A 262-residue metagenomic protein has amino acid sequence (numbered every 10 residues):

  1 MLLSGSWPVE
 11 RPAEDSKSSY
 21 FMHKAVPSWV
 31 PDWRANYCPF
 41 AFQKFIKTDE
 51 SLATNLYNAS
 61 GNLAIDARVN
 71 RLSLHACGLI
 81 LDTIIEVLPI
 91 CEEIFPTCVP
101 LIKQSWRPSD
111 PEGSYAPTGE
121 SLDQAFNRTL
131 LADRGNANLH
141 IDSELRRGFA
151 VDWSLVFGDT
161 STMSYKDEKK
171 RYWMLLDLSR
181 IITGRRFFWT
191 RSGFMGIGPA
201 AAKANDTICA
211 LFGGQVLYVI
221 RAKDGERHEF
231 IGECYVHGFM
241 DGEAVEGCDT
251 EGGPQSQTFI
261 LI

Functional and structural regions predicted by a protein language model:
M1-I262: Acidic/Ser/Thr/Pro-rich low-complexity tail/linker regions in eukaryotic proteins
